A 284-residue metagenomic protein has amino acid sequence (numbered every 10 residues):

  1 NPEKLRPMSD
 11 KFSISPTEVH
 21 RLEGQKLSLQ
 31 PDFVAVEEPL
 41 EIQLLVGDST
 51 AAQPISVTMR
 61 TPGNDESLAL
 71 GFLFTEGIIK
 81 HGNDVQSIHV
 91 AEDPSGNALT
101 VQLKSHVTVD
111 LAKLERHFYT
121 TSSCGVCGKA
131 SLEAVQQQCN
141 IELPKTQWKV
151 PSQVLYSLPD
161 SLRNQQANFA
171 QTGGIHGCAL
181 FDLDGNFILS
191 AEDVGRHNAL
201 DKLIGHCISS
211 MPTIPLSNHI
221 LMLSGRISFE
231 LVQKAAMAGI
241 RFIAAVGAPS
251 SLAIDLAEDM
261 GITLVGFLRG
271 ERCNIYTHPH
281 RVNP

Functional and structural regions predicted by a protein language model:
N1-P7: Short, Lys/Arg-enriched N-terminal segments with co-localized hydrophobic residues within the first ~10-30 amino acids
M8-C178, D182-L183, F187-S190: Intrinsically disordered, low-complexity regions enriched in acidic/Ser/Thr/Pro/Gln residues
E115, R196-P284: Feature captures the catalytic cores and cofactor-binding loops of soluble hydro-lyases/lyases that act on carboxylate
E192-V194: Short beta->alpha transition motifs characteristic of CBS
